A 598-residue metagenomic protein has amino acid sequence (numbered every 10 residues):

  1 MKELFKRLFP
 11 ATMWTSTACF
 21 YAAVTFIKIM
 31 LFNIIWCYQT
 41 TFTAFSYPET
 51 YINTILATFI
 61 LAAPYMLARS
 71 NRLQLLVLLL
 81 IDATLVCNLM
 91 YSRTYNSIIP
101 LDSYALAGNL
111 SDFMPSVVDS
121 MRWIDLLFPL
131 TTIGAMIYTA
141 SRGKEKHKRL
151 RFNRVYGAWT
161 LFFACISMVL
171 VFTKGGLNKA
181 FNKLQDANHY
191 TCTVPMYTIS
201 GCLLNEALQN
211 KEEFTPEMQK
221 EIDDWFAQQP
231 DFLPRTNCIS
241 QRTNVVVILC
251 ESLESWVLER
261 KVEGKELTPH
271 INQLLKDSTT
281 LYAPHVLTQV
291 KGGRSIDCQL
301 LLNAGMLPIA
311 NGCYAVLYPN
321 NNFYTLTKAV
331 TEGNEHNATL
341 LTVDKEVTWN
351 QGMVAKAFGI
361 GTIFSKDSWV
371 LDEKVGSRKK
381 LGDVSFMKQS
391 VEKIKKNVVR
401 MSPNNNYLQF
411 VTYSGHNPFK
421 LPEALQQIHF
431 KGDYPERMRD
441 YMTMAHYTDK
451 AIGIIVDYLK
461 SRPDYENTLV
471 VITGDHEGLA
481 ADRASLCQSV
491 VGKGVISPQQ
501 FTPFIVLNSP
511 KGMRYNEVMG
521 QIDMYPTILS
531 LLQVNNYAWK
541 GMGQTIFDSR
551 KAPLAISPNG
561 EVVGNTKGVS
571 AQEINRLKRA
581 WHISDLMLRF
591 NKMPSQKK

Functional and structural regions predicted by a protein language model:
K2-C202, Q273: Transmembrane and membrane-interface helices of multi-pass, inner-membrane envelope-modifying transferases
S16, F20, K211, T215 (+1 more regions): Intrinsic-disorder-associated interaction segments
Y38-A44, T191-T198, N210-M218, R378 (+2 more regions): Alpha-helix capping and helix-coil boundary motifs
Y91-S103, D119-R122, K211-M218, S295 (+4 more regions): A diffuse structural propensity rather than consistent per-protein peaks
L170-I248: Membrane-interface segments at or immediately adjacent to transmembrane helices that form the boundary between
W225-K598: Solvent-exposed soluble domains appended to multi-pass membrane proteins
